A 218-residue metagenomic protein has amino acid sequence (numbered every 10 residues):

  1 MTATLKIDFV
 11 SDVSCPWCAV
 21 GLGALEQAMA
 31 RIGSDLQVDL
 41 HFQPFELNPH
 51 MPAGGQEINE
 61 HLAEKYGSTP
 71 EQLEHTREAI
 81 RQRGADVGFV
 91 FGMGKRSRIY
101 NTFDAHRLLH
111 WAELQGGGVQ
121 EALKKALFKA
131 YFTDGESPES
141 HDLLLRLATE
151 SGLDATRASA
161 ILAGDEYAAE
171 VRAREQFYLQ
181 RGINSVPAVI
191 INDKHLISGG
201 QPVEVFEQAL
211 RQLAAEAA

Functional and structural regions predicted by a protein language model:
M1-T2, A53: Short secondary-structure boundary segments
T2-A3, I7-S34, F42, L109-A218: C-terminal cap of thioredoxin/glutaredoxin-like
L22-F132: Structural alpha/beta surface segment adjacent to cysteine/selenocysteine redox centers across thiol/disulfide enzymes
